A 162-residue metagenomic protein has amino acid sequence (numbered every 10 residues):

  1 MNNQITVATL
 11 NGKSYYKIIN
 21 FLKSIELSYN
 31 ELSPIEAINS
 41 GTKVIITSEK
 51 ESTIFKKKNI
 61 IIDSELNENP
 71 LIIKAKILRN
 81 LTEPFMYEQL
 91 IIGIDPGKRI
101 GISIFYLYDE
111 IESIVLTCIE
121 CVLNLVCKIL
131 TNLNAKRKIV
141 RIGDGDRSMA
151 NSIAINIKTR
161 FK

Functional and structural regions predicted by a protein language model:
M1-E31, A37-I72, K76-I92, K98-K162: Phosphate- and other anionic-substrate recognition elements at nucleic-acid/protein interfaces
